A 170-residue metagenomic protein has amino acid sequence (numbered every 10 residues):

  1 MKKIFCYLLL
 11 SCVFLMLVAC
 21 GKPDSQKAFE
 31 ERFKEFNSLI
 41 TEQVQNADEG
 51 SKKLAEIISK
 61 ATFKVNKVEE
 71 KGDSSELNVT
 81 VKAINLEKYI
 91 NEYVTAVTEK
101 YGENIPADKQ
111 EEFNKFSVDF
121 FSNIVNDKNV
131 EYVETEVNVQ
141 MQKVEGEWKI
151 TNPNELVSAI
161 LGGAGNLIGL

Functional and structural regions predicted by a protein language model:
M1-L9: Positively charged n-region of N-terminal signal peptides that target proteins for export
M16-A19: C-terminal motif of bacterial Sec signal peptides marking the signal peptidase cleavage site
G21-P23: Bacterial signal peptide processing site
L39-N78: Post-signal-peptide N-terminal segment of Sec-exported extracytoplasmic proteins
E76-T80, N138-Q140: Beta-strand secondary-structure signal
V81-E87, K143-E145: Beta-strand elements of well-folded, non-transmembrane domains
N85-Y132: Mixed-charge, low-complexity intrinsically disordered segments
E103, Y132-G169: Short beta-strand edge/turn micro-motifs at domain boundaries
